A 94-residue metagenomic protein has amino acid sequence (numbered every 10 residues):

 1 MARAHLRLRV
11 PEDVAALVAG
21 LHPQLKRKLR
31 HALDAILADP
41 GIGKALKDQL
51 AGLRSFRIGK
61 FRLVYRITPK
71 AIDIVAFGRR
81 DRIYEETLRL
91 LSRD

Functional and structural regions predicted by a protein language model:
M1-A32: Arg/Lys-rich, positively charged N-terminal/basic patches that mediate binding to nucleic acids
M1-R7, R66-D94: Enriched for short, Lys/Arg-rich terminal
V14, V64-Y65: GIY-YIG nuclease signature motif recognition
A15, G43, Y84: Nucleotide phosphate-binding site architecture
H31-R57: A short, surface-exposed loop/turn module that caps and links secondary-structure elements
R57-I58, I67: Generic beta-strand structural signal
F61: ATP phosphate-binding glycine-rich loop
